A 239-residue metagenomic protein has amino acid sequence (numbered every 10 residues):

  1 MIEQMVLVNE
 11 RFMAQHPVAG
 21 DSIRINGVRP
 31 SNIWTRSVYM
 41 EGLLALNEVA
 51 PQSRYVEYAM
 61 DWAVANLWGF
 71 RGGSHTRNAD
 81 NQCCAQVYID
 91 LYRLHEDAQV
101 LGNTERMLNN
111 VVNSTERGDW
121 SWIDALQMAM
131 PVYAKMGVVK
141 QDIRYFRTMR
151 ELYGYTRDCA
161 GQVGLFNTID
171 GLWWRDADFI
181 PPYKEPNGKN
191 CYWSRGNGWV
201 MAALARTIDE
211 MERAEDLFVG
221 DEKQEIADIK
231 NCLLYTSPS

Functional and structural regions predicted by a protein language model:
M1-W62, L94-R106, I143-R144, L165-I169: Low-complexity, Ser/Thr/Pro/Gly-enriched N-terminal "stalk/linker" regions
R11, A45, A65, D90 (+7 more regions): Alpha-helical scaffold segments in carbohydrate-active enzymes
S31-N47, T76-Y92, W122-V138, W193-D209: Well-ordered alpha-helical segments within folded domains of soluble proteins
N66-R71, N109-E116, A177-N190: Acidic/His metal-coordination segments adjacent to aromatic residues that form catalytic metal sites in metalloenzymes
N103-Q127: Asp-box/WD-like beta-propeller blade repeats and closely related beta-sheet repeat scaffolds
M136-R144, E210-E225: Inter-helical turn/loop segments and adjacent helix faces that build the functional surface of alpha-helical bundle
M149-A205: Loop-centered beta-sheet repeat module
Y235-S239: Conserved small/polar residues in nucleotide/adenosyl-binding loops
